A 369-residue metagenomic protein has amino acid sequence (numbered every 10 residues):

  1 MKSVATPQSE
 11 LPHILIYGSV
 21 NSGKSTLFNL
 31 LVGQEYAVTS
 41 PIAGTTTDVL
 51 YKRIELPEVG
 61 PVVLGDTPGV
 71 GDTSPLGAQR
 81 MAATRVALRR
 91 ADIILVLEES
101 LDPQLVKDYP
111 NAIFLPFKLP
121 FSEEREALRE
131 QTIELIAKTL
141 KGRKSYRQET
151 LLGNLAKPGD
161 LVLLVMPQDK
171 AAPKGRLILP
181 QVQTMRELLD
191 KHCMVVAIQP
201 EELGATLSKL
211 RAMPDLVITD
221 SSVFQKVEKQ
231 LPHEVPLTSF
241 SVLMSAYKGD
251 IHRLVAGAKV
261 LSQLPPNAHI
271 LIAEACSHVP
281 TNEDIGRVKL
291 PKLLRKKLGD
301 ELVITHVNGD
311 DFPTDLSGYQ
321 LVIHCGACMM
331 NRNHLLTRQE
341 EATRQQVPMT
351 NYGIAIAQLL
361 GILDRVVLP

Functional and structural regions predicted by a protein language model:
M1-A78, A82, V86-R89: Conserved G1/Walker A P-loop phosphate-binding module
M1-T6, L128-L152, P173: Flexible nucleotide-interacting loop at or near the entrance of a catalytic core
S22, T26, P41, T45 (+10 more regions): Charged, alpha-helix-enriched surfaces in structured cytosolic catalytic cores of large nucleotide-utilizing machines
G23-K24, P120-K144, A246-K248, G361-I362: Conserved GTPase G-domain signal focused on the G5
P41, V70-L76, S100, L140-G142 (+3 more regions): Short, flexible loop segments at the rims of nucleotide/cofactor-binding pockets, characterized by
K52-G60, P68, P75-E130, I136 (+5 more regions): Conserved C-terminal guanine-recognition region of P-loop GTPase G domains, centered on the G4
V62-G65, L95, L216, Q320: Hydrophobic "anchor" residues on beta-strands that sit immediately upstream of conserved functional sites
A156-P369: P-loop NTP-binding site
